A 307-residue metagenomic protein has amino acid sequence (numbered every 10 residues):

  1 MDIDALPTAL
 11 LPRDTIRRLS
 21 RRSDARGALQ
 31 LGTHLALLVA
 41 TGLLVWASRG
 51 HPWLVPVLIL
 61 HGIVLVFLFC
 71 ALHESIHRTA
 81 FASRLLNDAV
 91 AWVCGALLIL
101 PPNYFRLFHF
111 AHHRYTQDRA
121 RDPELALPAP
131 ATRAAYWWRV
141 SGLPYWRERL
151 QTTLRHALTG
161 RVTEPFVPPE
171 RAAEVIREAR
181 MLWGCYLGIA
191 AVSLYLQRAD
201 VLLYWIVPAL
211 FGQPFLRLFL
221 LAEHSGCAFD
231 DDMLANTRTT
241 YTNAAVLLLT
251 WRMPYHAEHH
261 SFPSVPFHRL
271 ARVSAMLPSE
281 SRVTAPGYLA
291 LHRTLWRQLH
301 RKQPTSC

Functional and structural regions predicted by a protein language model:
M1-G62, G95-L202, F267-C307: Non-catalytic, topology-defining segments of multipass membrane proteins
H34, H73, H109, H224 (+1 more regions): Divalent metal-coordination and catalytic microenvironments
A36, S75-I76, Y115, G226 (+1 more regions): Active-site His/Glu-centered metal-binding helix of metallohydrolases
T41, I76, A80-F81, D231 (+1 more regions): Active-site-flanking alpha-helical
S48-L72, A89, V93-N103, A209-Q213 (+1 more regions): Membrane-embedded alpha-helical segments that form the functional core of polytopic membrane enzymes, especially those
G62-S75, P101-F105, W146-T153, W205-D232 (+1 more regions): Transmembrane alpha-helical segments that form the membrane-embedded catalytic/substrate-channel core of multi-pass
A71-A89, A120-L127: Aspartate-rich (DDxxD/NDxxD/DxxxD) Mg2+/diphosphate-binding motifs and their adjoining helix-loop segments
E164-E223, N236-R238, T242-V246, W251-Y255 (+1 more regions): C-terminal membrane-associated helical module and adjoining short loops/tails
